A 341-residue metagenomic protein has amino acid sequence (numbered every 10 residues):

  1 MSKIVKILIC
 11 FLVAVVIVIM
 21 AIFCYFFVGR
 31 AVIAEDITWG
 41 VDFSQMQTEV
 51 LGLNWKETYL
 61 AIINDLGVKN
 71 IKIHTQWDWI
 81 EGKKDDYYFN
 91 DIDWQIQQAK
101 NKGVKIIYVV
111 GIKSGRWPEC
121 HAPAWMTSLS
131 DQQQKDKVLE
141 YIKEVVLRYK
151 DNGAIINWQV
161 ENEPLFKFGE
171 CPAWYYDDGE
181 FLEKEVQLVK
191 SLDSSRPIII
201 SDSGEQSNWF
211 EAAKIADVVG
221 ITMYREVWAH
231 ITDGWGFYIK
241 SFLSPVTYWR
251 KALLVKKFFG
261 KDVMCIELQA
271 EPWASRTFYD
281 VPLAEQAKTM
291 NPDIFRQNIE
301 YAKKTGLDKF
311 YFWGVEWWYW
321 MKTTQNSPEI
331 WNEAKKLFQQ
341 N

Functional and structural regions predicted by a protein language model:
M1-M20: N-terminal Sec-pathway targeting helices
I22-K69, H74: Boundary/entry segment of secreted carbohydrate-active catalytic domains
W39-F43, I71-I73, I106-V110, I156-V160 (+4 more regions): Hydrophobic faces of well-ordered beta-strands that scaffold small-molecule active sites in alpha/beta enzyme cores
K56-T127, P172-I199, K214: Aromatic-lined substrate-binding rim segments of carbohydrate-active enzymes
I63, I71, A99, V145 (+5 more regions): Conserved, mostly hydrophobic/aromatic
E81-K84, E119-S195, D202, S207-W209 (+5 more regions): Active-site cleft segment of glycoside hydrolase catalytic domains centered on the general acid/base Glu
I156, D262-N341: Substrate-binding cleft of secreted/luminal carbohydrate-active enzymes
Y176-G179, K184, S191-F278, E329-A334: Glycoside hydrolase catalytic-domain groove-lining segments
